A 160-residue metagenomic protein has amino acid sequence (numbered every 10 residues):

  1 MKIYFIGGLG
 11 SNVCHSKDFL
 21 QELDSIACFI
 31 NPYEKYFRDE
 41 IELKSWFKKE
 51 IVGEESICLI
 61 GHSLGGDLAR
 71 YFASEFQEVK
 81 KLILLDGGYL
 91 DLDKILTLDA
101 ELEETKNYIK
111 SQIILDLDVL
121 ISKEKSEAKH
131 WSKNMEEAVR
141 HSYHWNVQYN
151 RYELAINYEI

Functional and structural regions predicted by a protein language model:
M1-F37: Conserved HGGG/HGGXW glycine-rich cap/lid loop of the alpha/beta-hydrolase fold
K17, E40-E42, D93-L98, R151: Short aromatic-enriched loop/helix-cap "lid" or pocket-rim segments at secondary-structure transitions that line
D18, Y71-E75: Active-site signature of alpha/beta-hydrolase-fold catalytic machinery across serine- and Asp/Cys-nucleophile hydrolases
E40-I57: Conserved acidic catalytic loop of the alpha/beta-hydrolase fold
L59-G61, L85: Short beta-strand immediately N-terminal to the catalytic nucleophile in serine-hydrolase-like folds
G61-G65, A69: Gly/Ala-rich beta-loop-alpha elbow adjacent to hydrolase catalytic centers
L82-L115: Flexible "cap/lid" loop of the alpha/beta hydrolase fold
Q112-E159: Conserved alpha/beta-hydrolase catalytic His-Asp/Glu region
